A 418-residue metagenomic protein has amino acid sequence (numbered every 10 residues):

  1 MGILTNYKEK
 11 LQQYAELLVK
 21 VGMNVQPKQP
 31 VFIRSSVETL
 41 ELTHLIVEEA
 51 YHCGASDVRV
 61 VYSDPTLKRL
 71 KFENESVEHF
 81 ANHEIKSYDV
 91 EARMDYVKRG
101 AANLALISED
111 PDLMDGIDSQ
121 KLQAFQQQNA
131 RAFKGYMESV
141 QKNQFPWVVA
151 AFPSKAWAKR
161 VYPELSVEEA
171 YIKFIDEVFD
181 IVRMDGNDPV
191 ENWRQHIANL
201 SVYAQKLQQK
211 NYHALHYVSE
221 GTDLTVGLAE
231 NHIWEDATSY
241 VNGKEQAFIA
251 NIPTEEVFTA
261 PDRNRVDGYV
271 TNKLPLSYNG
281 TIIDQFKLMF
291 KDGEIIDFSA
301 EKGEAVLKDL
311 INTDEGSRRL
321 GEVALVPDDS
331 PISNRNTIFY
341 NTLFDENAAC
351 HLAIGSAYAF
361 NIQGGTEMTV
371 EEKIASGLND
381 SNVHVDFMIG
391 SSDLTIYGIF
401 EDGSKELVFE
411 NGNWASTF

Functional and structural regions predicted by a protein language model:
M1-D267, G398, S416-F418: Active-site bordering "gate/hinge" segments that shape substrate access to catalytic or cofactor-binding pockets
E16, Q208-K210, N279-T281, G316 (+2 more regions): Short solvent-exposed loop/turn micro-motifs enriched in small/polar/acidic residues
E38, E109-P111, S154, T222 (+8 more regions): Short, glycine-/Ser/Thr-/acidic-enriched flexible segments
G227, F298-S299, F409: Short linear motifs in exposed loops
V257-E315: Long, well-ordered mid-to-C-terminal structural blocks that present hydrophobic/aromatic surfaces
R265-D267, I283-Q285, D292-I295, R318-E322 (+3 more regions): Active-site lining segments that contact anionic ligands and/or coordinate catalytic metals
D297-T366: Dual-mode signal for accessory low-complexity, basic/Gly-rich regions
E371-F418: Extended hydrophobic packing segments that form well-structured cores
